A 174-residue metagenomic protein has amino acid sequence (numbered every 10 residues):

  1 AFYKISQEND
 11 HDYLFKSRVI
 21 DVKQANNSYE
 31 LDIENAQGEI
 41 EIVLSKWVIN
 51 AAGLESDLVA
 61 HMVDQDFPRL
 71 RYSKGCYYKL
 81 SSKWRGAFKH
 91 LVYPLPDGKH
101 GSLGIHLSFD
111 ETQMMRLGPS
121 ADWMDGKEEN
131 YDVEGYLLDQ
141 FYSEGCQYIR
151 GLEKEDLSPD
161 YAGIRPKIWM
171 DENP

Functional and structural regions predicted by a protein language model:
A1-I5, A52-E55, L137-E144: Mid-domain beta-loop-alpha active-site segment that forms a flexible, acidic cofactor/metal-binding surface
A1-V43: Helical element adjacent to the flavin cofactor pocket in flavoenzyme catalytic cores
Y13-F15, N50, L117, S158-P159: General beta-strand structural signal in soluble alpha/beta enzymes
K23-Q24, N35, S82, L107-E111: Short, low-complexity Ser/Thr-rich regulatory SLiMs
K46: Conserved acidic residues
N50-D64: Flavin (primarily FAD) binding-site architecture
M62, D66-R71, R85-P174: Active-site lid/adjacent beta-loop-alpha segment flanking the redox-cofactor pocket in flavoenzymes
